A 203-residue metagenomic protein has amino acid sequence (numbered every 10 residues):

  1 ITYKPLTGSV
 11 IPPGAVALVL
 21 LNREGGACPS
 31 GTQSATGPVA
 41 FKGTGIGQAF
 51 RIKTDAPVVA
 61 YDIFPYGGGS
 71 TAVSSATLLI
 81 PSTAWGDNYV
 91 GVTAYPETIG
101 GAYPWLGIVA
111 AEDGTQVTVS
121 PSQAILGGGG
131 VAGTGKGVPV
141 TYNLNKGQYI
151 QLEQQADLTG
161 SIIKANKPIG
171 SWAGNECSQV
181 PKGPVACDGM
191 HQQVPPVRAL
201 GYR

Functional and structural regions predicted by a protein language model:
I1-G160, K164-R203: Conserved functional hotspot residues at active sites or interaction interfaces
